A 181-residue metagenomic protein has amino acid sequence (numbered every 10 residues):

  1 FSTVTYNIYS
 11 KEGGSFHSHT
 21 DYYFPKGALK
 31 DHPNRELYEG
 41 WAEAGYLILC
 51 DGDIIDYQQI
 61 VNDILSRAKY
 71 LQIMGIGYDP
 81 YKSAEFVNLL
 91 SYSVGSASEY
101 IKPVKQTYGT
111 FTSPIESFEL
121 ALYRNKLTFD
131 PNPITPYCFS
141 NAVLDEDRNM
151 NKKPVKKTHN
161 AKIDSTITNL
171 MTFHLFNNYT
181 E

Functional and structural regions predicted by a protein language model:
F1-Q106, T112, E116, P133-E181: RNase H-like, metal-dependent nuclease domains and their acidic two-metal-ion catalytic environment used
T110-F111, I115-L122, K126: Conserved motor-coupling elements within RecA-like helicase/translocase cores
T128-N132: Short, charged, surface-exposed loops that flank catalytic or proteolytic processing sites
